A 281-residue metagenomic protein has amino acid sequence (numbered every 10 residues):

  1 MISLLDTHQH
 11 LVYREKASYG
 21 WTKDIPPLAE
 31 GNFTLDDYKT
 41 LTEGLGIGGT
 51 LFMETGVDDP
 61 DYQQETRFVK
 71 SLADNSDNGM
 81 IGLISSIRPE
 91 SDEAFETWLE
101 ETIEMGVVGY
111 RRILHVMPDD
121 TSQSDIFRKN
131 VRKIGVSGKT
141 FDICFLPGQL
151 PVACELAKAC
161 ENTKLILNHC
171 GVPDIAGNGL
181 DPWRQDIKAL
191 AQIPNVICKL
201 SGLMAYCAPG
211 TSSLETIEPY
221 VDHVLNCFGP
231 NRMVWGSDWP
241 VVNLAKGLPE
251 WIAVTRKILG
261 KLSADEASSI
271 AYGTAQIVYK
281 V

Functional and structural regions predicted by a protein language model:
M1-T22: Replace "His-x-His-based motif
I2-L5, P26-G49, V136, H223 (+2 more regions): Mid-to-C-terminal alpha-helical segments outside catalytic/metal-binding sites
H8, T50, L83, Y110 (+6 more regions): Conserved, mostly hydrophobic/aromatic
K23-G31, D36-P60, N78-R88, V108-H115 (+1 more regions): Divalent metal-dependent hydrolysis catalytic cores, especially in the metallo-beta-lactamase
E30-K39, R67, A94-T97, L150-P151 (+2 more regions): Alpha-helical scaffolding within the catalytic cores of extracellular/periplasmic polymer-degrading hydrolases
P60-G79, I166-L167, I217-N226, P249-I258: Short, electropositive alpha-helical surface patch
Q63-Q149, E155-A157, K199-L203, C207-T211: Active-site gating/metal-coordination segments in enzymes
Q123-V234: Catalytic pocket-lining loop regions of alpha/beta-barrel enzymes, especially the amidohydrolase/enolase/GH5 lineages
